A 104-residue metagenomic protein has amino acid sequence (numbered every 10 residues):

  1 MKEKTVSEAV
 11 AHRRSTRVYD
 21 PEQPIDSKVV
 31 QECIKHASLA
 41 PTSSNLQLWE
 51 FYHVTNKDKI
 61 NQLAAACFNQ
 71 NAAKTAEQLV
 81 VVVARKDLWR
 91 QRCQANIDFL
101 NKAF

Functional and structural regions predicted by a protein language model:
M1-F104: Acidic, surface-exposed loops and disordered segments
